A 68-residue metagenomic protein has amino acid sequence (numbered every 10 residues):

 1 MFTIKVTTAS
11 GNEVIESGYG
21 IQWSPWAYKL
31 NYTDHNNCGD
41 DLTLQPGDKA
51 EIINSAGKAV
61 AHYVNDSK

Functional and structural regions predicted by a protein language model:
M1, A27, G47-K49: A generic structural signal for beta-strand entry/edge sites
F2, Y28, D40-L42: Intrinsic-disorder/low-complexity peptide segments enriched for small residues
F2-P25: N-terminal acidic leader/helix
I4-V6, L30, A50-I52: Hydrophobic beta-strand residues in large extracellular and virion-surface proteins
T8, A27-L30, N37: Generic hydrophobic-segment detector
G11, G20, K29, I52 (+1 more regions): Short stretches within intrinsically disordered, low-complexity N-terminal or propeptide regions
I21-Y32, S67-K68: Short, surface-exposed linear segments at secondary-structure transitions and domain or protein termini
H35-K68: Short, mixed-charge low-complexity intrinsically disordered segments
